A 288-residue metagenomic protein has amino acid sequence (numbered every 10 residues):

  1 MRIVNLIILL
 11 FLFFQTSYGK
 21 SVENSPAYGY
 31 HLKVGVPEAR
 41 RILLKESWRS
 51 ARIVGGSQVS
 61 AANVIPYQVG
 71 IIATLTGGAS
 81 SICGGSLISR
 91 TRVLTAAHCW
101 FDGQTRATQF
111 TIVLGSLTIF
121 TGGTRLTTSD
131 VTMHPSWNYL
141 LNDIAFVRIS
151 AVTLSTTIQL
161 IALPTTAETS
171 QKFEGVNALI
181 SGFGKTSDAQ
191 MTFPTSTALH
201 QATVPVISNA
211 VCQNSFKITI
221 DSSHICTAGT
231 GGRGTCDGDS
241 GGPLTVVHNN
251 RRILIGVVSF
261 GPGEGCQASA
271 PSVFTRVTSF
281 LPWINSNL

Functional and structural regions predicted by a protein language model:
R2-L94, F110-L114, T197: Protease-domain processing segments flanking chymotrypsin-fold serine proteases, especially trypsin-like
V59-V64, L87, Q104-R106, F120 (+6 more regions): Extracellular/periplasmic catalytic domains that process cell-envelope and extracellular macromolecules
I71-T74, V93-A96, W100-Y139, F146 (+1 more regions): Conserved H-D interstitial segment of serine endopeptidase catalytic domains
S80, S86-L87, Q171-F173, R233-V258: Catalytic nucleophile loop of clan PA
R90-A97, G175-T186, T245-E264: Active-site-proximal beta-strands of protease catalytic cores
L126, I144-A151, T156-G231, V277-T278: Chymotrypsin/trypsin-fold serine protease catalytic domain
T197, S208, V247-L288: Extracellular collagen-like Gly-X-Y triple-helix signature, i.e., selective recognition of the glycine at every third
